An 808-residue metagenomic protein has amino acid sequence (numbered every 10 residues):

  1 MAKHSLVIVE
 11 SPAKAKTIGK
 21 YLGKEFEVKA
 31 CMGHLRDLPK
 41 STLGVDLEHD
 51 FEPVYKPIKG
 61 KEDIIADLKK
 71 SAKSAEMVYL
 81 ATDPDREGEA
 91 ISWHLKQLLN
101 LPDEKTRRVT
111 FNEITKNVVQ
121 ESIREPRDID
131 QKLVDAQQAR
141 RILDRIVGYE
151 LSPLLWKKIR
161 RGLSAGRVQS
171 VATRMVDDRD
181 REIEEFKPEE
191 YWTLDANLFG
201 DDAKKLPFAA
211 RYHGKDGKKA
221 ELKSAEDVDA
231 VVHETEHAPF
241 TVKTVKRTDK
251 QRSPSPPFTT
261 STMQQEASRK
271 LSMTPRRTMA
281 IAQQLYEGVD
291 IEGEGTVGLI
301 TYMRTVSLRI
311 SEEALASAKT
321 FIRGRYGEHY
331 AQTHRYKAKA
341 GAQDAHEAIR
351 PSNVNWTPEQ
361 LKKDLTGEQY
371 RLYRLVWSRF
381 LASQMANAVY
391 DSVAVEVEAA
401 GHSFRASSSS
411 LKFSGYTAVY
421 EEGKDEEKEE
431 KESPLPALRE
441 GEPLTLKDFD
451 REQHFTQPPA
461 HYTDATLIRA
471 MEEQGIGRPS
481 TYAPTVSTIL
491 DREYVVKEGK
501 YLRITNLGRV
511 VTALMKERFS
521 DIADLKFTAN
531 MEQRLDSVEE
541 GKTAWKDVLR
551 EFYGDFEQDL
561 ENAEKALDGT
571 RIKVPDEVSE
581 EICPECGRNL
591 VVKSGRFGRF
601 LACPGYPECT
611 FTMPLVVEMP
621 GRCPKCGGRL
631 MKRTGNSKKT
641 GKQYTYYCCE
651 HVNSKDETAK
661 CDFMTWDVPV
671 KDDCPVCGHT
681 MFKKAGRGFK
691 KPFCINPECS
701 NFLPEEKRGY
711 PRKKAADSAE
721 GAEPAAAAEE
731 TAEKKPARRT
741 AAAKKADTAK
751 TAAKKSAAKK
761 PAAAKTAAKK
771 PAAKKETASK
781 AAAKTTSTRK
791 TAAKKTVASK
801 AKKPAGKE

Functional and structural regions predicted by a protein language model:
M1-R141, E150, H213-G214, D229 (+2 more regions): Intrinsically disordered, low-complexity regulatory segments
A2-L6, T17, S152, E185 (+5 more regions): Basic, low-complexity terminal or inter-domain segments flanking catalytic cores
K16-P39, S170-E221, S383-K431, C648: Structured, non-catalytic alpha/beta "coupling" segments that mediate domain-domain communication and provide generic
T17-Y21, D67, A90-L98, V118-E125 (+9 more regions): Alpha-helical scaffold elements adjacent to nucleotide-binding pockets in ATP/GTP-utilizing enzyme cores
I114, V118-D195, T248: C-terminal or mid-to-C-terminal helical accessory/interaction module adjacent to the motor/catalytic core
R140-L151, V168, L198-G200, K250-T262 (+6 more regions): Core structural elements
K218-P256, E442: Metal- or metallocofactor-binding catalytic centers and their adjacent structured scaffolds across diverse enzyme
T262-T274, I468-R478: Short helix-coil junctions and helix-kink-helix linkers
